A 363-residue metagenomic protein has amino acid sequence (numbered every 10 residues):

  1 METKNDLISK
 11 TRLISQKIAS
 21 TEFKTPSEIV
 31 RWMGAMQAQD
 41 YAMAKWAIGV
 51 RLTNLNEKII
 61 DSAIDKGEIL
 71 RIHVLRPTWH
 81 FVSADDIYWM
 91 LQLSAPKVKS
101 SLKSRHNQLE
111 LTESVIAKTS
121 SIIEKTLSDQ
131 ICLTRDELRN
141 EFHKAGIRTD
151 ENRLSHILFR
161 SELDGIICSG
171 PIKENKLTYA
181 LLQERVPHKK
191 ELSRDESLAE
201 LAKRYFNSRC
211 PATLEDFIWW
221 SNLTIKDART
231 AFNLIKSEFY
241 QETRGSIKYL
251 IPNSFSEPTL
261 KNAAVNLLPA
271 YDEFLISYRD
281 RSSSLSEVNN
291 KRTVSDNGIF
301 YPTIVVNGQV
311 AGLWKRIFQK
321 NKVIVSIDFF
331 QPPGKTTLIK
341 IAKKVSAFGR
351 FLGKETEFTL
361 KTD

Functional and structural regions predicted by a protein language model:
M1-D150, I324: Phosphate-backbone binding and catalysis cores of DNA-processing enzymes
N54-S62, R148-R160, I225-F232: Short amphipathic alpha-helical interaction segments
D65-V74, T78, E162-I172, K236-T243 (+1 more regions): A short, conserved structural fragment
F81-I87, K173-L192, Y249-T259: Short, cationic-aromatic polyanion-contact patches
S114-I131, R194-C210, F232: Positively charged, polyanion-binding regions of nucleic-acid-associated proteins
L198-N253: Active-site-proximal binding-pocket segments
L234-N289: Non-catalytic regulatory appendages
E287, T293-I299, I304-D363: Glycine-rich, small/acidic residue-mixed loop/short-helix segments
